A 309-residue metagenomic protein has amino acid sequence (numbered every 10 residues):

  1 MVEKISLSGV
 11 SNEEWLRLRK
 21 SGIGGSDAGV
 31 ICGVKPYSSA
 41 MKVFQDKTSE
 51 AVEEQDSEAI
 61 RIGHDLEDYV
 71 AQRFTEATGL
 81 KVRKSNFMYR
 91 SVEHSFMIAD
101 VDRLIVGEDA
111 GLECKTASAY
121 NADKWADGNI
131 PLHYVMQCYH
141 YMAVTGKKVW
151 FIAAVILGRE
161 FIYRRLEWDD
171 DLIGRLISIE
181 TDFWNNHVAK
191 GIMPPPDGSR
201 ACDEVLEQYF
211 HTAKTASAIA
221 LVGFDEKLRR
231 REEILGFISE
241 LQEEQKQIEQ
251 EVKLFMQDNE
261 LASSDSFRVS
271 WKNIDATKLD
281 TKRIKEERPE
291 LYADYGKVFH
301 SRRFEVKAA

Functional and structural regions predicted by a protein language model:
M1-A309: Accessory terminal regions of nucleic-acid processing enzymes
